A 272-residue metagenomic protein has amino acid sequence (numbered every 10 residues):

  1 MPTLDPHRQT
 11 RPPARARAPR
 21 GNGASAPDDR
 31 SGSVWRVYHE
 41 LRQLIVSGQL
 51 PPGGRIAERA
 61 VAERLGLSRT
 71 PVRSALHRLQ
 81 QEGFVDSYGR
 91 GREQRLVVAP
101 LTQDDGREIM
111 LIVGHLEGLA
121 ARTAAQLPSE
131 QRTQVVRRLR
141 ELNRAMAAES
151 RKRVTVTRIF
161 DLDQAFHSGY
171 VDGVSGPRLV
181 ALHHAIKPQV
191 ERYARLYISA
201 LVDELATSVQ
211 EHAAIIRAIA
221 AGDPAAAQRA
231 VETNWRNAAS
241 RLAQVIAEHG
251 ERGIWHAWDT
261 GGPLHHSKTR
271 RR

Functional and structural regions predicted by a protein language model:
M1-Q126, A247-R272: Short linear motifs at protein or domain termini
P2-D5, R140, R195-R272: C-terminal all-alpha effector/ligand-binding and dimerization domain of prokaryotic HTH-type transcriptional repressors
S25-A26, Q103-R107, A125-Q131, S150-V154 (+4 more regions): A ubiquitous short alpha-helical element
G32, S87, T157, L205-A206: Short helix-capping and inter-helix turn/linker motifs at the boundaries of alpha-helical repeat units
W35, Q103, G114, T133 (+2 more regions): Amphipathic alpha-helical repeat elements characteristic of tetratricopeptide repeat
L44, G48, D86, I186-Y197 (+2 more regions): A short secondary-structure junction motif
Q81-T102, A125-R138, A147-V156, S199-L201: Short, charged helix-to-loop "capping" segments that act as catalytic/coupling loops
Q131-L196, Q210-A218, A226-N237: Conserved amphipathic alpha-helical segments that form helical-bundle/coiled-coil interaction surfaces
